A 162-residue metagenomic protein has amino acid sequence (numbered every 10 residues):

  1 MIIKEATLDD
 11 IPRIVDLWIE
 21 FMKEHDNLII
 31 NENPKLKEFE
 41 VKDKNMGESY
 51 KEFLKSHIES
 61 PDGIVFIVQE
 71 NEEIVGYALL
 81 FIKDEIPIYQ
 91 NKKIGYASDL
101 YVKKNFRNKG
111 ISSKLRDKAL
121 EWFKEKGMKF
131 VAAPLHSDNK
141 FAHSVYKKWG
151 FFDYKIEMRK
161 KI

Functional and structural regions predicted by a protein language model:
I2-I29: A short beta-loop-alpha structural element at the N-terminal edge of CoA-dependent acyl/N-acetyltransferase catalytic
K23-F53: Conserved GNAT-fold acetyl-CoA-binding loop/helix
N45-F66, Y96: A short helix-loop-beta-strand connector motif used in the catalytic cores of GNAT acetyltransferases and, in some
I67, E73-I82, Y101: Conserved beta-strand in the GNAT
F81, N91-K104, R159: Conserved acetyl-CoA binding element of GNAT-fold acetyltransferases
D99-V102, N108-E121, S144, K148: Conserved acetyl-CoA-binding loop-helix of GNAT-fold acetyltransferases
S113, E125, S137-K155: Conserved active-site alpha-helix within GNAT-family acetyltransferase domains
F123-P134: Conserved GNAT acetyl-CoA-binding A-motif
